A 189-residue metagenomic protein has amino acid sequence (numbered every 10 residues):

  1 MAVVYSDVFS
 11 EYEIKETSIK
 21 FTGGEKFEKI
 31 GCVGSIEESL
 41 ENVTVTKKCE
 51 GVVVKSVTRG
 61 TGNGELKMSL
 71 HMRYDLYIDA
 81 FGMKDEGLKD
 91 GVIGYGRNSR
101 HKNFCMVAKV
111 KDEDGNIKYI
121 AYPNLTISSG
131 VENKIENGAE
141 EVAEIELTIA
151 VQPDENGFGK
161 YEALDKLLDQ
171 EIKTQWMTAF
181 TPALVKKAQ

Functional and structural regions predicted by a protein language model:
A2-I78, T126-E141: Solvent-exposed edge beta-strands and adjacent loop segments that serve as assembly or binding interfaces
V3-Y5, F81-K84, G94-V107, E136-A150 (+1 more regions): Repeat-unit-sized solenoid/scaffold elements
Y12-E13, G115-I117, A150-N156: Short secondary-structure transition/capping segments
F21, D112, D154: Acidic surface patches and DE-rich sequence motifs
E28-C32, Y119-N124, Y161-K166: Short amphipathic beta-strand/extended segments with alternating polar/hydrophobic composition
T44-C49, M83-L88, N98-H101, N124-G130: A short linear-motif detector with a strong N-terminal bias
S56-I120: Structured, beta-strand-rich domain cores that present glycine/charged loop surfaces used to bind extended ligands
L125-Q189: Mixed-charge, glycine-accented linear interaction segment located at domain edges/termini
